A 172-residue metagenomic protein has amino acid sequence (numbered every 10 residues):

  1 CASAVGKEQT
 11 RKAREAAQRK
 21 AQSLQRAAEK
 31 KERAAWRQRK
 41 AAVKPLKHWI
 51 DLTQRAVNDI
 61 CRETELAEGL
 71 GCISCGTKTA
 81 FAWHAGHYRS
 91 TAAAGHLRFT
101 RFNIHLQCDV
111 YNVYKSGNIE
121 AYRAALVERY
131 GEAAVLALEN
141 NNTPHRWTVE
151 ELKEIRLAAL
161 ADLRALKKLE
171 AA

Functional and structural regions predicted by a protein language model:
C1-A4, A13-Q22, H87-A94, R123-G131: Short cysteine/histidine-rich metal-coordination sites, predominantly Zn2+-binding motifs
C1-A56, I60, E139-A172: A boundary/linker detector
C1-K7, T77, N103-Y130: Short Cys/His-centered divalent metal-binding micro-motifs
E8-A13, A82-Y88, S116-A121: Short Cys/His-rich "knuckle" micro-motifs
R55, D59-E68, L97-R101: Short, flexible, mixed-charge glycine/proline-rich loop motifs that serve as phosphate/nucleic-acid-contacting
E68, T79-W83, A92, Y111-N118 (+1 more regions): Amphipathic alpha-helical interaction segments
G71-L106: Histidine-centered nuclease catalytic patch
Y130-N140: Short, surface-exposed acidic
